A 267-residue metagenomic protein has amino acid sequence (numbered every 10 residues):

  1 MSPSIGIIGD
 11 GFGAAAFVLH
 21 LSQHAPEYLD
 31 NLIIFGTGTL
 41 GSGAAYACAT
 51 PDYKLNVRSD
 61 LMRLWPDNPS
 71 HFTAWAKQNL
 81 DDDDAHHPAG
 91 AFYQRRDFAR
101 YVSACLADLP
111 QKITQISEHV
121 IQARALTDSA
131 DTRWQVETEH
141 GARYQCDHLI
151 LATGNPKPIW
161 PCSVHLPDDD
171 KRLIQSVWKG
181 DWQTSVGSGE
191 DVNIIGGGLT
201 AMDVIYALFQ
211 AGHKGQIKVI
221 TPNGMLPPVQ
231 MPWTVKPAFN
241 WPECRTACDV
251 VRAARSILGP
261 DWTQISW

Functional and structural regions predicted by a protein language model:
S2-A76: N-terminal low-complexity, Ser/Thr- and acidic-residue-enriched intrinsically disordered segments
I7-I8, P88-R96, I194-G198: Short, charged/polar micro-motifs that form catalytic or ligand-binding hotspots
G11-L40, I150-S266: Rossmann-like dinucleotide-binding core of oxidoreductases
L32, K112-I113, E118: Short, conserved active-site loop motifs that form the nucleotide-linked donor/cofactor pocket
Y46-L109, H119-I121, T234-W267: N-terminal FAD-binding dinucleotide-binding subdomain shared by FAD-dependent oxidases/monooxygenases
I116-T132: A conserved short coil-to-beta-strand element within the FAD-binding core of flavoproteins
W134-E137: Short polybasic amphipathic segments
E139-H148, G187: Core beta-strand elements of the Rossmann-like FAD/NAD(P) dinucleotide-binding domain in flavoenzyme oxidoreductases
